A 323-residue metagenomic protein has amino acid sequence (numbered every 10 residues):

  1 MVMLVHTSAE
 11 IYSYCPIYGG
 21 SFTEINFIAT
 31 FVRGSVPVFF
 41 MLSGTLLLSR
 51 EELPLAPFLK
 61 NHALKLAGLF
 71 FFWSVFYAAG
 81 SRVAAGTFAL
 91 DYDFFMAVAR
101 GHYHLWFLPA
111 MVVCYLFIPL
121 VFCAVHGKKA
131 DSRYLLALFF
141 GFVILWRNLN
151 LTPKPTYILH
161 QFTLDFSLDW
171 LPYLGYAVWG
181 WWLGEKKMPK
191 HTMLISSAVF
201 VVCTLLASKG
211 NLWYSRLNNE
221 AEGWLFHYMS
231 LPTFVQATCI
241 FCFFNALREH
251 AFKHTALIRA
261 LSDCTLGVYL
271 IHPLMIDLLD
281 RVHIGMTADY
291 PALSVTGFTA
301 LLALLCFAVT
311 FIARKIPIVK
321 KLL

Functional and structural regions predicted by a protein language model:
M1-L323: Alpha-helical transmembrane segments and their immediate juxtamembrane cytosolic regions
